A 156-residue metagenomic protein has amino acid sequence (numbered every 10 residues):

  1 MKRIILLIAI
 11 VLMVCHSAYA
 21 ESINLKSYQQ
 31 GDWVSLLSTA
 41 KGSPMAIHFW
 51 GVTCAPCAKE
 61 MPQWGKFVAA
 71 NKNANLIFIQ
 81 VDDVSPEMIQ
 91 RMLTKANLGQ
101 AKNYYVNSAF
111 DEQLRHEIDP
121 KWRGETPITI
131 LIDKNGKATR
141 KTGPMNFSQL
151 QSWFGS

Functional and structural regions predicted by a protein language model:
I4-V14: Sec-dependent N-terminal signal peptides
H16-S38: N-terminal "domain-start" segment that seeds a small globular fold
L37-A55: Short active-site neighborhood of thiol/selenol oxidoreductases, capturing the structured segment around
K41-M45, K72-N75, G99-A101: Loop/turn elements at helix/coil->beta-strand transitions in domains of secreted/extracellular proteins
H48, I77-I79, K102-Y105: Structural recognition of the beta-strand scaffold that forms the well-ordered cores of secreted hydrolase catalytic
A58-N97, D111-L114: Structural microenvironment flanking redox-active thiols in thiol-disulfide oxidoreductases
A96-T126: Short, internal strand/loop/helix patches that form the active-site neighborhood or redox-interaction surface
E125-S156: Thiol-/selenol-based redox modules, centered on thioredoxin-like and closely related oxidoreductase domains
